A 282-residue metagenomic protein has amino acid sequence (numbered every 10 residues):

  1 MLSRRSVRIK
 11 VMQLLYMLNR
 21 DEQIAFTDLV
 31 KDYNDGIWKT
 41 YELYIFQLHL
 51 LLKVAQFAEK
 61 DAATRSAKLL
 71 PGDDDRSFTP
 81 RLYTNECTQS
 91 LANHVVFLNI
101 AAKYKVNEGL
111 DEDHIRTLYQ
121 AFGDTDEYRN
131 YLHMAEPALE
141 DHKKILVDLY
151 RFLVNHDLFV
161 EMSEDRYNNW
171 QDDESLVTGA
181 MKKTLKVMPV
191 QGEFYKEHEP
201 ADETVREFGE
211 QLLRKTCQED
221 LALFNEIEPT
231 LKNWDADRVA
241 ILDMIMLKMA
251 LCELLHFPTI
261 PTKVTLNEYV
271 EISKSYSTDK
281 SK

Functional and structural regions predicted by a protein language model:
M1-K282: Class I Rossmann-like S-adenosyl-L-methionine
